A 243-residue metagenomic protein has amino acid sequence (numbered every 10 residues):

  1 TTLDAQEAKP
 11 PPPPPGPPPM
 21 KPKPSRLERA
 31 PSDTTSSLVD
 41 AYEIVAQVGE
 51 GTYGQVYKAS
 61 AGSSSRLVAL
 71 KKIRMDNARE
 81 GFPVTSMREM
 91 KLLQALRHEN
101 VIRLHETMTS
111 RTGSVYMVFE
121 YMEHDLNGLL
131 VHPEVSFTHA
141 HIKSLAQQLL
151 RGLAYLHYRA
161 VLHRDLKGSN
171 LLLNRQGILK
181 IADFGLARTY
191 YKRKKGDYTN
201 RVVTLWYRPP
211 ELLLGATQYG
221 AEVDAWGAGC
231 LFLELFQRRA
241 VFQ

Functional and structural regions predicted by a protein language model:
T1-V39: Intrinsically disordered, low-complexity regulatory segments that flank or precede the catalytic domain of eukaryotic
Q55: Conserved N-lobe ATP-binding subsite of Hanks-type protein kinase domains, especially the beta3 VAIK lysine
L67, K72-R97: Conserved N-lobe beta3->alphaC-helix segment of eukaryotic protein kinase catalytic domains
R103-V115, E123: Short beta-strand micro-motifs within the conserved protein kinase catalytic domain, predominantly in the N-lobe
L145-A146: Activation segment signature within eukaryotic-like protein kinase domains
H157-N174: Catalytic-loop of the protein kinase fold
L186-R188: Activation segment
D197-L212: Conserved activation segment of eukaryotic-like protein kinases, specifically the C-terminal portion of the activation
